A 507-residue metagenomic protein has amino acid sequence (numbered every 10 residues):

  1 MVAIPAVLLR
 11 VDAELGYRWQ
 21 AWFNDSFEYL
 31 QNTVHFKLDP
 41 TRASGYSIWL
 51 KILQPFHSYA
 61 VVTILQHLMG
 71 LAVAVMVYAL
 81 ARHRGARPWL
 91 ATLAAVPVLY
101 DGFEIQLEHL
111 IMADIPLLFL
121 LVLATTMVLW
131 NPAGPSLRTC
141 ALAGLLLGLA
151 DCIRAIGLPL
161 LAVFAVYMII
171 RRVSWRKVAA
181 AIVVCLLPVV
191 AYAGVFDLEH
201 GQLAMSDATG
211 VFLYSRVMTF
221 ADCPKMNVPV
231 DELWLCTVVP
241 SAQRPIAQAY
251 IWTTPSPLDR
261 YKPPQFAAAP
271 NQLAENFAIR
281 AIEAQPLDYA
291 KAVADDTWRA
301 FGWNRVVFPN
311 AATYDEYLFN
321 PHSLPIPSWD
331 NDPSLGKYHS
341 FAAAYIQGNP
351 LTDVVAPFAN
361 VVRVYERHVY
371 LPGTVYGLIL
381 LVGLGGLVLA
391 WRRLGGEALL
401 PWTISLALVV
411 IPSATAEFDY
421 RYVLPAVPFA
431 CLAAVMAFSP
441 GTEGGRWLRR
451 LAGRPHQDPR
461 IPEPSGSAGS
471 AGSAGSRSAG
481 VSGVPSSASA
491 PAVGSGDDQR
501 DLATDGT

Functional and structural regions predicted by a protein language model:
M1-A21, Y100, C185-V195: Transmembrane signal-anchor helices characteristic of membrane glycosylation enzymes that use polyprenol
D12-Y29, K37-A60, M205-S206: Extracytoplasmic catalytic/substrate-binding loops of multi-pass membrane glycan-assembly enzymes
N24, V62-L71, V96-V128, L137-R138 (+2 more regions): Multi-pass, polyprenyl lipid-linked donor-dependent membrane glycosyltransferases
L50-H57, V62-M76, L117-L120, P372-G383 (+1 more regions): Transmembrane alpha-helices of multi-pass, membrane-embedded glycan-processing enzymes that use lipid-linked
V77-Y100, I115-F119, P132, L137-C140 (+1 more regions): Transmembrane-helix signature of polytopic, membrane-embedded enzymes that assemble or transfer cell-envelope glycans
C140-R154, A165, C185-Y192: Membrane-interface alpha helices of multi-pass inner-membrane proteins
L160-L186: Perimembrane helix-loop-helix junctions
S206-G348: Membrane-proximal stem/loop segments at transmembrane-domain junctions that anchor or position
